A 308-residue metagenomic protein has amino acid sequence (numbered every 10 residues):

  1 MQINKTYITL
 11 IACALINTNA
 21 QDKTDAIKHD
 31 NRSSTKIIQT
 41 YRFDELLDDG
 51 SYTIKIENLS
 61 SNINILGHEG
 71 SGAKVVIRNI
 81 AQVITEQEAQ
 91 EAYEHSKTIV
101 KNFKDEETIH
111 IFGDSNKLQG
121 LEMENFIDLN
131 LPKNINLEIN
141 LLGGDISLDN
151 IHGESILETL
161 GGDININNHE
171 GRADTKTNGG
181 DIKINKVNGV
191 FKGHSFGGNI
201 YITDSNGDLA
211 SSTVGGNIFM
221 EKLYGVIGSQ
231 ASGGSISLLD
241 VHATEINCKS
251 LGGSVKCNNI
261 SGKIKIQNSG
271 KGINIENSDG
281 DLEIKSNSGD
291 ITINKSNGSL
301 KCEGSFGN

Functional and structural regions predicted by a protein language model:
Q2-L10: Sec-dependent signal peptide recognition, specifically the positively charged N-region followed immediately by
I11-N19: Hydrophobic h-region of N-terminal signal peptides that target proteins for export in Gram-negative bacteria
T18-L141, S147-T159, D163-T177, D181-S195 (+7 more regions): Acidic (Asp/Glu) and glycine-rich low-complexity loops/linkers that are typically intrinsically disordered
K301-N308: Short, intrinsically disordered, charge-balanced linker/junction segments flanking boundaries in proteins
